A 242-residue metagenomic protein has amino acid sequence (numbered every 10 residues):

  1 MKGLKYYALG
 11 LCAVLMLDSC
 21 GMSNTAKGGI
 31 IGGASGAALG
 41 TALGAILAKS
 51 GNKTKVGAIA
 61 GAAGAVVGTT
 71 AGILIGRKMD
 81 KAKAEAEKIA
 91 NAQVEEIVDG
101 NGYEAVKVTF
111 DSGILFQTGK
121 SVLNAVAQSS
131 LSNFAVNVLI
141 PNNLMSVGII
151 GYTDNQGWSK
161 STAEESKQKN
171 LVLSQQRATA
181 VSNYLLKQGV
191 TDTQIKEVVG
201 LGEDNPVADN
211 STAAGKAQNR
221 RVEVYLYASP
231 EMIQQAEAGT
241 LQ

Functional and structural regions predicted by a protein language model:
M1-A8: Bacterial N-terminal signal peptides that target proteins for export
L15-S19: C-terminal motif of bacterial Sec signal peptides marking the signal peptidase cleavage site
G21-E87: Short, low-complexity, glycine-enriched hydrophobic/amphipathic alpha-helices that associate with lipid bilayers
A71-I73, L115-N124, K167-N170: Second-shell loop/turn segments in exported
K78-K107: Amphipathic, membrane-active segments
A90, G102-V106, F110-S112, G119 (+3 more regions): Envelope-exposed proteins and targeting segments
N91, L115-G157, S182, V224 (+1 more regions): Periplasmic peptidoglycan-binding/anchoring modules of Gram-negative envelope and division proteins
T153-Q235, T240-Q242: Periplasmic OmpA-like peptidoglycan-binding domain that tethers envelope proteins to the cell wall
